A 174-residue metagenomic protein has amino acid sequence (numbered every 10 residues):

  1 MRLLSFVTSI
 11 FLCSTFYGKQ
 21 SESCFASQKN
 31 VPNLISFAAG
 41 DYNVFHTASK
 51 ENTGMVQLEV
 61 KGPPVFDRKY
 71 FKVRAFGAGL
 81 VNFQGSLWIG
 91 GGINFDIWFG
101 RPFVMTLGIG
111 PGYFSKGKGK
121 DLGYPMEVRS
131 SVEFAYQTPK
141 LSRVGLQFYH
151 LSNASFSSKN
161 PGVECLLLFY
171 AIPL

Functional and structural regions predicted by a protein language model:
M1-N30: Cleavable N-terminal export/targeting peptides
K19-P32, P63-V73, W98-M105, L141: Short loop/turn motifs that connect adjacent beta-strands in outer-membrane beta-barrel proteins
Q20-P63: Outer-membrane beta-barrel initiation region
I35-F45, Y70-F83, M105-S115, V144-S152: Transmembrane beta-strand segments that form the barrel wall of outer-membrane beta-barrel proteins
V44-G54, K69, G79-G90, F99-R101 (+3 more regions): Solvent-exposed loop/turn segments connecting transmembrane beta-strands in outer-membrane beta-barrel proteins
G54-L58, A135, P161-L174: Outer-membrane beta-barrel "beta-signal"
L58, I93, M105, V132-F134 (+2 more regions): Membrane-embedded beta-strands that build the outer-membrane beta-barrel scaffold
V60-P64, F95-I97, Y136-T138, H150 (+1 more regions): Residue-level signature of outer-membrane beta-barrel architecture
